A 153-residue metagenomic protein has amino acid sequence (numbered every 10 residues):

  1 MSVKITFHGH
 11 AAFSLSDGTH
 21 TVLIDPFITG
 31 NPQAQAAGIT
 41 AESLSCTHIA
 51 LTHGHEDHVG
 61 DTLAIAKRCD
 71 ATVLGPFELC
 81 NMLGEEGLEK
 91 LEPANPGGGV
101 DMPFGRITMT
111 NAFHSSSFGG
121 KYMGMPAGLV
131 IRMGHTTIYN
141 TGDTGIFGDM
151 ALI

Functional and structural regions predicted by a protein language model:
M1-V22, I28-N31, D101-T108, H114-S116: Zn-dependent metallo-beta-lactamase
S2-K4, H48, K67-T72, T136-I138: Short active-site oxyanion
S14-G54, G60-A64, S116-K121, T144-I153: Pre-active-site segment of Zn-dependent metallo-hydrolases
H20, R68-A71, L88: A short helix->loop->beta-strand "cap" motif at the edges of active sites that frequently abuts
G75-T136: Metallo-beta-lactamase
M125-I153: Internal alpha/beta domain cores that form substrate/cofactor-binding pockets in large enzymes and binding proteins
